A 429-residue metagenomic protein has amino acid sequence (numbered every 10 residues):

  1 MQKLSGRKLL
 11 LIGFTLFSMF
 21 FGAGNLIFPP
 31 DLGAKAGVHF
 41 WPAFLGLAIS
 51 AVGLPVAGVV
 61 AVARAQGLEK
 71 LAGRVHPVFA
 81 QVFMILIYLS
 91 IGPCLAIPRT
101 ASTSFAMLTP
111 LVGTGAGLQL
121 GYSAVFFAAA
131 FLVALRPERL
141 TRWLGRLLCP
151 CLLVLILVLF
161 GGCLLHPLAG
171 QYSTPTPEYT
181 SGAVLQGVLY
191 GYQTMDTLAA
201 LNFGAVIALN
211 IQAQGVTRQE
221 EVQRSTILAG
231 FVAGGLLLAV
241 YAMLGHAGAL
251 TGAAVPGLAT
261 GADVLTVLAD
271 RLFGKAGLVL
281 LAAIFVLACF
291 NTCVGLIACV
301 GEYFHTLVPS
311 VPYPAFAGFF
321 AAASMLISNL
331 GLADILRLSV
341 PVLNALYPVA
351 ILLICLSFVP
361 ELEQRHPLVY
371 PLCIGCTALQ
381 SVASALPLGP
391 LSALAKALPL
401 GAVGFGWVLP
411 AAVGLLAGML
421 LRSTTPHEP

Functional and structural regions predicted by a protein language model:
L11-F21, G162-A169, P177-L244, L280-C289 (+3 more regions): Hydrophobic, membrane-embedded alpha-helices of multi-pass small-molecule transporters
G53, A57, C151-C163, I227-G252 (+2 more regions): Selective recognition of specific alpha-helical transmembrane segments in multi-pass small-molecule
V62-L71, F127-L148, A213-V216, M325-L338 (+1 more regions): Membrane-water interface regions at transmembrane-helix termini and the short interhelical loops of multi-pass membrane
L68-V75, V240-F290, P341-L343: TM-loop-TM module centered on a large, flexible mid-protein loop between adjacent transmembrane helices in multi-pass
P93, I97, L153-Y179, T197-L198 (+3 more regions): Hydrophobic alpha-helical segments and their helix-loop junctions in multi-pass secondary transporters
L135-C163, S339-I351, Y370-L379: Membrane-interface loop-to-helix entry segments
R136-L147, A183-G187, I207-L236, A253-T266 (+2 more regions): Hydrophobic, small-residue-rich membrane helices and short re-entrant helix-turn-helix hairpins that build
I351-L416, S423, H427-P429: C-terminal membrane-solvent junction of multi-pass transporters and transport-like membrane proteins
